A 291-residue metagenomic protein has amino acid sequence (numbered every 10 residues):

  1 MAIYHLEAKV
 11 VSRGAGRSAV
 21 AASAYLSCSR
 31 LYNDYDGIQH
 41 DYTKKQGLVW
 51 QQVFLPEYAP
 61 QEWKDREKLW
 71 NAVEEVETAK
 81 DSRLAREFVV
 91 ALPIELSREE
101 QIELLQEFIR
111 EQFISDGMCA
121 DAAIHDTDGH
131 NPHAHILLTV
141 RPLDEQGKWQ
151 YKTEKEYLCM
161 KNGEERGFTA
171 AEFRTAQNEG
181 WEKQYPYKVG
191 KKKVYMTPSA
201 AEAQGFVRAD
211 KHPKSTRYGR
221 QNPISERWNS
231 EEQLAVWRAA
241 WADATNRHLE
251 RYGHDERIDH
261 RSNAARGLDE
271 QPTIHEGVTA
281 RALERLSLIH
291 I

Functional and structural regions predicted by a protein language model:
M1-I289: N-terminal nicking endonuclease/strand-transfer module with a His-rich metal-binding environment and a catalytic Tyr
